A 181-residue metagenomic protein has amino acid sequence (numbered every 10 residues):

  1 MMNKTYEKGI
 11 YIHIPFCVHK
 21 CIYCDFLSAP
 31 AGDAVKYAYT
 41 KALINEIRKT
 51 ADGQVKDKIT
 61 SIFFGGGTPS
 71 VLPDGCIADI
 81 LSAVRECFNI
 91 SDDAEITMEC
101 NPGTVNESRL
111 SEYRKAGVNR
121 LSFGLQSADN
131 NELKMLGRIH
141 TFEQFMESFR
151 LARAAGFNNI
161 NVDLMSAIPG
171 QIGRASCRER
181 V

Functional and structural regions predicted by a protein language model:
M1-Y11, V55-D57: N-terminal [4Fe-4S]-dependent radical SAM core
M2-N3, H19, F64, A175: Generic cytosolic/nucleocytoplasmic N-terminal low-complexity/intrinsically disordered segments
I12-I14, L125: Alpha/beta-hydrolase
P15-S28: Local cysteine-cluster metal-coordination motifs and their immediate loop/turn environment, predominantly Fe-S cluster
S28-G53, I59-R180: Conserved non-cysteine loop/helix-boundary elements of the Radical SAM core domain that shape
